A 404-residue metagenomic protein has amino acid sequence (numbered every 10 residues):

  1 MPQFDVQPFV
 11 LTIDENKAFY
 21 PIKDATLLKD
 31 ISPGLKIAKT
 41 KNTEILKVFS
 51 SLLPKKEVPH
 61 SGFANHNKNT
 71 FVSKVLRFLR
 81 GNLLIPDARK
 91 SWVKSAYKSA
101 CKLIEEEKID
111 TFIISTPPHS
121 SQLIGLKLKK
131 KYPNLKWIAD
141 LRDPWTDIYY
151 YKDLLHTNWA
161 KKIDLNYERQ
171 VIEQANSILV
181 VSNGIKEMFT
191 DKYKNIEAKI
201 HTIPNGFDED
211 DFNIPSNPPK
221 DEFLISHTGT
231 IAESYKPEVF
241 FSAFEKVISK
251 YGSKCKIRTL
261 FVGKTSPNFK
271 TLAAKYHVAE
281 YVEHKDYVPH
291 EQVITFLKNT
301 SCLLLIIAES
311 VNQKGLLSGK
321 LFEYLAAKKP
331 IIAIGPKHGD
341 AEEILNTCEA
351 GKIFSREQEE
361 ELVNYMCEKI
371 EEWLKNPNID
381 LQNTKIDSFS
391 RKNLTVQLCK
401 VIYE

Functional and structural regions predicted by a protein language model:
M1-L46, S177, K186, E197 (+2 more regions): N-terminal subdomain of nucleotide-sugar transferases
F19, L165, Q170-K199: A short, active-site helix/loop in glycosyltransferases that binds the activated sugar's phosphate group
S120-L123, K127-K131, W145, N158-V180: Membrane-proximal helix-turn-helix segments that form the acceptor-binding/catalytic region of lipid-linked
N176, Y281-E283, L297-K314: Acidic donor-binding loop of glycosyltransferase active sites
G184, I203-G206: Carbohydrate-associated surface elements
P218-Y235, F241-S242, L394: Conserved donor-binding/catalytic core segment of Leloir-type glycosyltransferases
Y251, K256, F261-G263, N268-I294: Nucleotide-activated donor-binding/catalytic signature segment of Leloir-type glycosyltransferases, i.e., the conserved
E357-V363, L374-Y403: A charged, aromatic-enriched C-terminal amphipathic alpha-helix characteristic of glycosyltransferases across folds
